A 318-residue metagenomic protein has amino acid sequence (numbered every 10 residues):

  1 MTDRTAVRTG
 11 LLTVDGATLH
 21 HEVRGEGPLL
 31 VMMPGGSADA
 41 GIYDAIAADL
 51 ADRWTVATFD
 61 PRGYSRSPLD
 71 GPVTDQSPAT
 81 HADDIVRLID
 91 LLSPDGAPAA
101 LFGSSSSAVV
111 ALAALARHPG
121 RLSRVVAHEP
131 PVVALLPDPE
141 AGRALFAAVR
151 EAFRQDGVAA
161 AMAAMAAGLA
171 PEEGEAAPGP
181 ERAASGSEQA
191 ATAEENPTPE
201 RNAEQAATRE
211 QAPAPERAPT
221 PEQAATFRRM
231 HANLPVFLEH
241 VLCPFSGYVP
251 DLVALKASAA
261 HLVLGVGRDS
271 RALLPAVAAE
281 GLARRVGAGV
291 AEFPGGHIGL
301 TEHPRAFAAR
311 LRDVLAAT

Functional and structural regions predicted by a protein language model:
T2-D3, G10-P68: Conserved HGGG/HGGXW glycine-rich cap/lid loop of the alpha/beta-hydrolase fold
T55, G96-P137: Conserved hydrolase catalytic core segment
A57, G63-A100: Active-site loop/oxyanion-hole signature of alpha/beta-hydrolase fold enzymes
D60-Y64, P131, P294-G296: Short beta-to-alpha linker loops that shape the active-site pocket of alpha/beta-hydrolase fold enzymes
A82, V86, M162, A283 (+1 more regions): Short, amphipathic alpha-helical "lid/cap" segments that border enzyme active or binding sites
P131-G157: A catalytic-pocket lid/entrance helix-loop region that shapes and gates access to the active site across common
A147, A152-E280, R285-G289: Alpha/beta-hydrolase
V286-T318: Catalytic active-site module of serine/aspartate enzymes centered on a nucleophile-bearing elbow/loop
